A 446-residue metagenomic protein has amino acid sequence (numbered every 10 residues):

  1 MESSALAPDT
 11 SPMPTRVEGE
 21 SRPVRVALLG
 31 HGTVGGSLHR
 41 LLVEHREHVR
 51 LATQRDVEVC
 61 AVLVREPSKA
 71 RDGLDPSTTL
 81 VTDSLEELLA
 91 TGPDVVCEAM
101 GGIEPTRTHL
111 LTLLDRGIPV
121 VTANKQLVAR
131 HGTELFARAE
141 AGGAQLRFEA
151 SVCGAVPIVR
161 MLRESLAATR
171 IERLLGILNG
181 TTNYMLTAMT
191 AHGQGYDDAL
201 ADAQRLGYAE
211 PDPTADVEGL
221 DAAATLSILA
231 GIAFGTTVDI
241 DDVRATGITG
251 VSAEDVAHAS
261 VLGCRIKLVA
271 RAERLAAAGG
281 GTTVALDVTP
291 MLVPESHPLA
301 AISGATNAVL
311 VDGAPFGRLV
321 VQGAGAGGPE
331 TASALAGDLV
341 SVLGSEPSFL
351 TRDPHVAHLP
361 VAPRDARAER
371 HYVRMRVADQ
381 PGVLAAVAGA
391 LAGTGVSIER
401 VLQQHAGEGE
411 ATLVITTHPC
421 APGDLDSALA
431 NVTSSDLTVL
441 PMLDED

Functional and structural regions predicted by a protein language model:
G35: N-terminal Rossmann-fold NAD(P) dinucleotide-binding loop
H45-G73: NAD(P)-binding Rossmann-fold cofactor-contacting core
T82-A123: Rossmann-fold NAD(P) dinucleotide-binding segment
P105-R116, A123-R163: Rossmann-fold NAD(P)-binding glycine/threonine-rich loop
E140-D221, T225-I228: Rossmann-like NAD(P)H-binding beta-loop-alpha module
I171-L178, N183-L186, T190, D202 (+4 more regions): Catalytic, metal-anchored helix/loop core of enzyme active sites in primary metabolism
D198-A301, T306-A308: Substrate-binding/catalytic subdomain of NAD(P)-dependent oxidoreductase enzymes
A334, L339-D446: A conserved regulatory-domain signal marking ACT and ACT-like small-molecule sensing domains and adjacent regulatory
